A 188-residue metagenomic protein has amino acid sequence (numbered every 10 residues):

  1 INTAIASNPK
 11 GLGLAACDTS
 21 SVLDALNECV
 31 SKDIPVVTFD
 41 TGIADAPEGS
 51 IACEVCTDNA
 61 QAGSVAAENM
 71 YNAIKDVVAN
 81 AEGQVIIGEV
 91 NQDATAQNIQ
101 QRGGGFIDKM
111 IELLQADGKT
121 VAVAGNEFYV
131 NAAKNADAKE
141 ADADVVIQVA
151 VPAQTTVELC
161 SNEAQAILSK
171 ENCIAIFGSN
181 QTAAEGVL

Functional and structural regions predicted by a protein language model:
I1-L188: A residue-level marker of the well-folded mature domains of exported/periplasmic proteins
